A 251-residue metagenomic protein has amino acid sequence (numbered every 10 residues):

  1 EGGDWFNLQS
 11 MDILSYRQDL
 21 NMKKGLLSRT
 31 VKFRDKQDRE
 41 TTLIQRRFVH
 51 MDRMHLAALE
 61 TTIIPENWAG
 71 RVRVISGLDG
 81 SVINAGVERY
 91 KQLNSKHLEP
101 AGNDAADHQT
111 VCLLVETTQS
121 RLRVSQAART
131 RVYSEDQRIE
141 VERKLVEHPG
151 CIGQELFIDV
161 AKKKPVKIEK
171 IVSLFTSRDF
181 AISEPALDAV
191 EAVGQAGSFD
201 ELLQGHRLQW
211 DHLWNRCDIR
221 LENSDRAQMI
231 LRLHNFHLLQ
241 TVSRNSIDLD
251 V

Functional and structural regions predicted by a protein language model:
E1-V251: Acidic/polar, glycine-enriched structural segments that form the non-catalytic walls/loops of the carbohydrate-binding
